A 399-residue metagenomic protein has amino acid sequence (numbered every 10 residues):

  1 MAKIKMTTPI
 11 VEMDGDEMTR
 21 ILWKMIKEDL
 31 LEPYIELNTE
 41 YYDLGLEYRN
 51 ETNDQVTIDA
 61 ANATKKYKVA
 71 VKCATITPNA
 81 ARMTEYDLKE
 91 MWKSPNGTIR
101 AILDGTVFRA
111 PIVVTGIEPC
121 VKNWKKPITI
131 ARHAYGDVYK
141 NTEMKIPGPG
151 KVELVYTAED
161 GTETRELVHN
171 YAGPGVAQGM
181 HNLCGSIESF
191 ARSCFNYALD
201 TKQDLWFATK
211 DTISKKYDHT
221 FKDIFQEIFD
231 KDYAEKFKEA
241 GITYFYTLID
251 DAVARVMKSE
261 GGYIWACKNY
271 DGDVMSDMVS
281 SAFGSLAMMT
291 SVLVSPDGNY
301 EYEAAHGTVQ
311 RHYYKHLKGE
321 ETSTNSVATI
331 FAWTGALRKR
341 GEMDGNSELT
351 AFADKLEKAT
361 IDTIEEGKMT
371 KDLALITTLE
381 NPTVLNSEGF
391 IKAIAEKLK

Functional and structural regions predicted by a protein language model:
A2-T8, M18-W23, E28-N53, A61-T64: N-terminal alpha-helical transmembrane segments of multi-pass membrane transport and channel/translocase proteins
M6-M25, L154-T247: Glycine-rich phosphate/diphosphate-binding loop of Rossmann-like nucleotide-binding domains
I35-Y41, T201-T209, Y233-Y246, G341-A353 (+1 more regions): Flexible, glycine/charged-enriched surface loops at secondary-structure junctions
E47-E159, E163, Y270-V274: N-terminal glycine-rich phosphate/adenylate-binding segment common to multiple enzyme folds
R49-N62, F229, Y233-G262: A structured beta-alpha segment of the ubiquitous adenosine-cofactor-binding alpha/beta core
A134-Y135, K140-A191, A198, M343-T350 (+1 more regions): Glycine-rich phosphate/pyrophosphate-binding loop and the adjoining helix
V256-K355, A359-E366: Glycine-rich phosphate/nucleotide-binding loop
